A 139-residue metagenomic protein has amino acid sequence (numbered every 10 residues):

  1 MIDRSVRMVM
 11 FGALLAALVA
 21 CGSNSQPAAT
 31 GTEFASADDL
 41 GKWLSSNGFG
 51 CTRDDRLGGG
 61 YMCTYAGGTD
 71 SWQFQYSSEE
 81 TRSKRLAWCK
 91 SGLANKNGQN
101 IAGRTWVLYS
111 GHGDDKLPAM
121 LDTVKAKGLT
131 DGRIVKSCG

Functional and structural regions predicted by a protein language model:
M1-M10: Bacterial N-terminal signal peptides that target proteins for export
L14: Active-site-proximal loop/hinge segments that shape catalytic or ion-binding/gating pockets
A17-A20: C-terminal motif of bacterial Sec signal peptides marking the signal peptidase cleavage site
G22-S25: Bacterial signal peptide processing site
A29: Substrate-binding/charge-relay-adjacent region of secreted/lumenal peptidase catalytic domains
T32-K96: Short, solvent-exposed recognition patches
Q75-G139: Extracytosolic low-complexity repeat regions of secreted or lipid-anchored proteins
